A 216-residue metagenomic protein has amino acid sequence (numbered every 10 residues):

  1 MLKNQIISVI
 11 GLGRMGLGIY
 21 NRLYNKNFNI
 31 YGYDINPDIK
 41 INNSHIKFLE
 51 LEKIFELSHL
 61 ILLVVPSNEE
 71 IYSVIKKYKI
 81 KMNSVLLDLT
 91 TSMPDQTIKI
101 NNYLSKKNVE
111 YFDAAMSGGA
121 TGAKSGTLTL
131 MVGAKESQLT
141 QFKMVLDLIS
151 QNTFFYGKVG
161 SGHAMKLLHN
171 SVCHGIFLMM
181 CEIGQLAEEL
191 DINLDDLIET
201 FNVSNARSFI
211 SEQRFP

Functional and structural regions predicted by a protein language model:
M1-E56, L60, N83, A120-A123: NAD(P)+-binding Rossmann beta1-loop-alpha1 motif at the extreme N-terminus of oxidoreductases
I30, F48, E110-F112, T153 (+1 more regions): Hydrophobic beta-strand scaffold residues
I35-N36, S67, K135: Residues in the short beta-alpha loop(s) of Rossmann-like NAD(P)-binding domains
L51-I80, V85-D95: Rossmann-like NAD(P)-binding element
T91-S171: Rossmann-fold dinucleotide-binding core
S161-P216: Helical "substrate-binding/catalytic lid" subdomain of Rossmann-like NAD(P)-dependent dehydrogenases/reductases
